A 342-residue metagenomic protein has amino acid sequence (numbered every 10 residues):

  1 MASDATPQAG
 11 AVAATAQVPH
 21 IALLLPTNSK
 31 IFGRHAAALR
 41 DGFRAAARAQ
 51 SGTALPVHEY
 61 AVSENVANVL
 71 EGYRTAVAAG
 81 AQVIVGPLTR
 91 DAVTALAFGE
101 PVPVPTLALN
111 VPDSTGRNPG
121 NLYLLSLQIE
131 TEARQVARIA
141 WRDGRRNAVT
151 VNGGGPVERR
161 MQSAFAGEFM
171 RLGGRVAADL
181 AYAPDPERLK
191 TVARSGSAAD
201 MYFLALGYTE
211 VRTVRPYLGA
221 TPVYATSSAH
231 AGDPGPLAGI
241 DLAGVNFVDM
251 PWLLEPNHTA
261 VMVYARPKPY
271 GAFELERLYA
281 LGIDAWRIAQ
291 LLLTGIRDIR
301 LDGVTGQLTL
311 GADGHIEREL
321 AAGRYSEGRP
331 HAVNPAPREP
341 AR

Functional and structural regions predicted by a protein language model:
A5-D41: Extracytoplasmic "Venus flytrap"
V18, A37-A38, T53-T115: Beta-alpha junction/loop-to-helix N-cap segments that form part of ligand/metal-binding clefts
R34-Q50, E132-Q135, P156-V176: Short, solvent-exposed amphipathic alpha-helices that sit in or adjacent to ligand/effector-binding or catalytic
L55-T75, A133-Q135, R160, A183-G196: Structural motif
T94, F98-V102, T106, N147-N152 (+1 more regions): Extracellular/periplasmic bilobed ligand-binding domains
Y123-V149, R160, P251-M262, L281-W286: Hydrophobic alpha-helical segments within soluble ligand-binding/sensing domains
R215-I283, T294-R297: Extracellular/periplasmic periplasmic-binding protein-like sensory domains
R266-N334: Segments of small-molecule ligand-sensing domains
